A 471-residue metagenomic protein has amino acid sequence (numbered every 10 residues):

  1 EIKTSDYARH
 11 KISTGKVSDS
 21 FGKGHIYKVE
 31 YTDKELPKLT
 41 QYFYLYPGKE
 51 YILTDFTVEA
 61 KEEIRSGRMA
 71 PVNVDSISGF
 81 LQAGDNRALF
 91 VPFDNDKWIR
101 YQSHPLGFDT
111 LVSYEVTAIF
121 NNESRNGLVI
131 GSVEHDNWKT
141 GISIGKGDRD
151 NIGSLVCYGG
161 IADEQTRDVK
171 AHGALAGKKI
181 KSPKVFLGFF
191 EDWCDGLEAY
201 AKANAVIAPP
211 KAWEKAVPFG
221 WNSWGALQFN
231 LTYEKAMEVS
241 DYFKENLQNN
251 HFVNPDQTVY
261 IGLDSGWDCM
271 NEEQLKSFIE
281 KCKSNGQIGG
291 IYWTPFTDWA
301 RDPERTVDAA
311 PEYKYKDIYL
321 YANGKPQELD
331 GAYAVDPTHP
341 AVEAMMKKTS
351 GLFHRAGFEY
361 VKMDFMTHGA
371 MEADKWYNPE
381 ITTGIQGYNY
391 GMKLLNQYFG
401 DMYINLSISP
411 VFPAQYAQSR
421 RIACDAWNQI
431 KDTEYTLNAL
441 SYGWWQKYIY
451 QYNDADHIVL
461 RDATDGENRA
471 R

Functional and structural regions predicted by a protein language model:
E1-P255, N285: Carbohydrate-recognition beta-sandwich/jelly-roll modules in extracellular/periplasmic carbohydrate-active proteins
T4-S13, P37, I64-R68, E273 (+2 more regions): A broad structural signal for short, well-ordered beta-strand segments within beta-sheet-rich domains
R100, T140, D195, S223-A226 (+6 more regions): Intrinsic disorder/low-complexity segments enriched in polar/charged and small flexible residues
A216-A373, G384-G387, K393-G400, I404-L406: Substrate-binding cleft of carbohydrate-active enzyme catalytic domains
T306-A344, Y390-R471: Glycan-recognition surfaces
W376-T382: Glycine-rich tight-turn/loop motif centered on a GG-T
